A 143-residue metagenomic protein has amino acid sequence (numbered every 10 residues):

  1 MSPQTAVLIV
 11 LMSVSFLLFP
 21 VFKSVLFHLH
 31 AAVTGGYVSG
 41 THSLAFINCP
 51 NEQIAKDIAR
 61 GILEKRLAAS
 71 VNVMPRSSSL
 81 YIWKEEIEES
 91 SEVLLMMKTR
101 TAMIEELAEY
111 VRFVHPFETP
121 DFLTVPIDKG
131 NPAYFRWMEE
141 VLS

Functional and structural regions predicted by a protein language model:
M1-S143: Positively charged, small/polar-rich N-terminal and surface patches that mediate targeting and assembly and bind
